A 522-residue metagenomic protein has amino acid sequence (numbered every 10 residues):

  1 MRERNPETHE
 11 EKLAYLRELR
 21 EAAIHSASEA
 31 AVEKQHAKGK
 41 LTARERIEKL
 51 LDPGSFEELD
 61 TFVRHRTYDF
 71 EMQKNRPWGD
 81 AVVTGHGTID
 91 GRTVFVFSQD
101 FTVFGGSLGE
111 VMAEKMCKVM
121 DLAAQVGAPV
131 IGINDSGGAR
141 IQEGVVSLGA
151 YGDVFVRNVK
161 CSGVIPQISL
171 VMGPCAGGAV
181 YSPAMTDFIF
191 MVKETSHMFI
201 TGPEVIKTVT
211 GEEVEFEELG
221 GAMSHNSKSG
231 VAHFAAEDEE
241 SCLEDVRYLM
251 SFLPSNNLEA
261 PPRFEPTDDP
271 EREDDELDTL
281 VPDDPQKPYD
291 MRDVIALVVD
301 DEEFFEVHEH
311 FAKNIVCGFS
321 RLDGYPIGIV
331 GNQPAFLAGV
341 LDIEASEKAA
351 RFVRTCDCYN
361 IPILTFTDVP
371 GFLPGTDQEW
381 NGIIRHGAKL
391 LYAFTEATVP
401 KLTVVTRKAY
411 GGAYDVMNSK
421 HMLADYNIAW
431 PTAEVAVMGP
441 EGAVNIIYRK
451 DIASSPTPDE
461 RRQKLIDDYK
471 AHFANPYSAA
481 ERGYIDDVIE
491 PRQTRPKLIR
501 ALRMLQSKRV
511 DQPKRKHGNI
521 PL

Functional and structural regions predicted by a protein language model:
M1-L522: Ligand-binding clefts of soluble mixed alpha/beta catalytic domains
